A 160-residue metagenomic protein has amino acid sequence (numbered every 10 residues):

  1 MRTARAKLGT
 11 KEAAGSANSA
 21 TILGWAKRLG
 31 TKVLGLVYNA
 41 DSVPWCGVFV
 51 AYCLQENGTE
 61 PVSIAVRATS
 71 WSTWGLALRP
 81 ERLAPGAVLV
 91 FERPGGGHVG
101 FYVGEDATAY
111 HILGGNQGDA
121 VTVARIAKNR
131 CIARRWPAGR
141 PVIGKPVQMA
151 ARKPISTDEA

Functional and structural regions predicted by a protein language model:
M1-N57, A150-A160: N-terminal capping segments
S16-N18, W25-V43, E92-C131: Glycine-rich catalytic cores of cysteine/serine-nucleophile enzymes that process amide/ester linkages in cell-envelope
G24, P44, S70-T73, R135: Residues in intrinsically disordered, low-complexity segments of regulatory proteins
R28, V48, W74-A77, G139: Enriched - but not universal
A51, T59-T122: ...with weaker cross-activation on analogous glycine-rich loops/strands in unrelated enzymes
K128-A160: Low-complexity, Gly/Ser/Thr/Pro-rich intrinsically disordered linker/tail segments
